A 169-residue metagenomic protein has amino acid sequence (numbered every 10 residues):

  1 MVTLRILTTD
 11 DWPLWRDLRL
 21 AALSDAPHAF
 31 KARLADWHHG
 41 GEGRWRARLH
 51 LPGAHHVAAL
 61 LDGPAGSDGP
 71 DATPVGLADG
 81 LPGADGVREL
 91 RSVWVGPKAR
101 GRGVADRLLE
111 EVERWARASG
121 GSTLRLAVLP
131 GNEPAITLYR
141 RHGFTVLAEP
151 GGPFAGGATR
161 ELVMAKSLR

Functional and structural regions predicted by a protein language model:
M1-R5: Extreme N-terminal starter segment of soluble prokaryotic enzymes
I6-K98, D106-E111, W115, P150-G152 (+1 more regions): Acetyl-CoA-dependent GNAT
L14, G103, P134: Residues that form or flank phosphate/diphosphate-binding pockets in enzymes that use nucleotide phosphates
D25, R114-A118, P134, T145: Conserved amphipathic alpha-helical interaction elements at protein-protein interfaces in regulatory, energy-coupling
G86, R102, A118-S122: Short coil/turn segments at alpha/beta junctions that flank glycine-rich nucleotide-binding fingerprints
G96-K98, R102, P130-G131: Active-site acidic-Proline motif in GNAT/NAT acetyltransferases
R100, R117, R140: Short polybasic/polar patches that bind polyanions
S122-R125, L129-I136, R141-R169: C-terminal "cap" of GNAT-fold acetyltransferases
